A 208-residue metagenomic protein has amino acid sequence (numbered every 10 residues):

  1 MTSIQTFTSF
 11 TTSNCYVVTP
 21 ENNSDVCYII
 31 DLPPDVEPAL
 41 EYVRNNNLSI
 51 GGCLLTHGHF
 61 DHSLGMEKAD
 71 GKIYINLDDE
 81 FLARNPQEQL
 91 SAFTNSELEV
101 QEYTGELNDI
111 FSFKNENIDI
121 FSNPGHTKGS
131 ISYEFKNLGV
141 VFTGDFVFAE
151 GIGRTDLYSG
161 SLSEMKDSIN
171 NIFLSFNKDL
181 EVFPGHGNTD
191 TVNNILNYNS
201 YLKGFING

Functional and structural regions predicted by a protein language model:
M1-N46, S132-G144: Conserved beta-strand hairpin/beta-sheet module of binuclear metal-dependent hydrolase folds, prominently
T6-T8, E102, S122-P124: Short Gly/Pro-enriched turn/cap motifs at secondary-structure boundaries
F7, V18, N108-N115: Short acidic-hydrophobic surface loop/beta-edge motif
N22-N23, P34, F60, D79 (+4 more regions): Short, glycine/acidic-enriched loop or turn micro-motifs at the edges of active sites
I29-I30, G51-H59, I73-N76, S122-G125 (+2 more regions): Active-site neighborhood of phospho(di)ester-bond hydrolases with catalytic His/Asp-centered motifs
P34-F113, Y201-G204: Active-site HxH/HxHxD metal-binding segment of metal-dependent hydrolases
I118-D119: Conserved N-terminal boundary motif of the eukaryotic protein kinase catalytic domain
S122-G208: Metallo-beta-lactamase
